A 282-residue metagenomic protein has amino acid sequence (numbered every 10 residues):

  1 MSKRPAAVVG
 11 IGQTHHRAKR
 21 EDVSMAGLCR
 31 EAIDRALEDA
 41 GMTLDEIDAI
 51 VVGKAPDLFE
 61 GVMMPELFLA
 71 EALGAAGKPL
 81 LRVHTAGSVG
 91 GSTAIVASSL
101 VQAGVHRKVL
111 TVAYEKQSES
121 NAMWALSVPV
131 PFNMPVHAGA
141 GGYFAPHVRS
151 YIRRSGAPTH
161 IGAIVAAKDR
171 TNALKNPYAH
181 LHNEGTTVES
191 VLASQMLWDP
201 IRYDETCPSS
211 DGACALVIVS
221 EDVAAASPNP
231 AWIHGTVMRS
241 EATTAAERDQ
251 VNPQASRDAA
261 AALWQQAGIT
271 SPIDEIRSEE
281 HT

Functional and structural regions predicted by a protein language model:
M1-A26, A163-V165, M196-A262: Condensing-enzyme catalytic core mediating Claisen C-C bond formation in acyl metabolism
S2-R4, R17-K19, K54-V112, K116-Y143 (+3 more regions): Conserved catalytic cysteine-centered active-site region of acyl-thioester-dependent Claisen-condensing enzymes
V9, A36, I47-I50, A97 (+3 more regions): Buried hydrophobic positions in well-ordered alpha/beta secondary-structure cores of metabolic enzymes
G10-A55: N-terminal beta1-alpha1-beta2 module of alpha/beta enzyme domains
T14, E38-M42, E71-A75, Q102-R107 (+6 more regions): Generic secondary-structure signature for well-ordered alpha-helical cores
A26-G41, P65, T93, F144-V148 (+1 more regions): Short, well-ordered amphipathic alpha-helical segments that serve as non-catalytic structural scaffolds within diverse
T85-E115, G141-K175, L216-D222: Active-site-proximal alpha-helical scaffold in enzymes
E280-T282: Conserved small/polar residues in nucleotide/adenosyl-binding loops
